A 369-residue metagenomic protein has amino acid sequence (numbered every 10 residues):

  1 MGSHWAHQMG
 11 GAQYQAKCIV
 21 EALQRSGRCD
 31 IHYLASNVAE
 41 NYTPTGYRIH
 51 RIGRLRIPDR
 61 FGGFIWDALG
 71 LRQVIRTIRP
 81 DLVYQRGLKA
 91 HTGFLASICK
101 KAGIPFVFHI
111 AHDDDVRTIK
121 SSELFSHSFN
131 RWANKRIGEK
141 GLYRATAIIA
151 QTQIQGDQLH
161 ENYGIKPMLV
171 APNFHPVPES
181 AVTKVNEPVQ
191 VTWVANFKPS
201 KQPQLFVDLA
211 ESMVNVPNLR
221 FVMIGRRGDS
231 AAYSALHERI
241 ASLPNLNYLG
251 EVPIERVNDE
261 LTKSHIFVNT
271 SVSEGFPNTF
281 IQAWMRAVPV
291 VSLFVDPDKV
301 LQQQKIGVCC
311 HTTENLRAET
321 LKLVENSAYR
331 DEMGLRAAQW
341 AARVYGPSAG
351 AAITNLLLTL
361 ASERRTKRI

Functional and structural regions predicted by a protein language model:
M1-A39, T45, E211: N-terminal subdomain of nucleotide-sugar transferases
S36-A39, V194, R220-S234, G250-E251: Glycosyltransferase donor-sugar binding loop
L88, V272: Aromatic "clamp/platform" in nucleotide-sugar-dependent glycosyltransferases that forms part of the donor/acceptor
K101, D114, S128-A147: Membrane-proximal helix-turn-helix segments that form the acceptor-binding/catalytic region of lipid-linked
Q155-H175: Helix-loop-beta element that forms the nucleotide-linked donor phosphate-binding surface in glycosyltransferases
T183-E211, V222: Conserved donor-binding/catalytic core segment of Leloir-type glycosyltransferases
S234-V252: Nucleotide-activated donor-binding/catalytic signature segment of Leloir-type glycosyltransferases, i.e., the conserved
P289-S292: Short hydrophobic beta-strand element within catalytic cores of glycosyltransferases and related nucleotide-activated
